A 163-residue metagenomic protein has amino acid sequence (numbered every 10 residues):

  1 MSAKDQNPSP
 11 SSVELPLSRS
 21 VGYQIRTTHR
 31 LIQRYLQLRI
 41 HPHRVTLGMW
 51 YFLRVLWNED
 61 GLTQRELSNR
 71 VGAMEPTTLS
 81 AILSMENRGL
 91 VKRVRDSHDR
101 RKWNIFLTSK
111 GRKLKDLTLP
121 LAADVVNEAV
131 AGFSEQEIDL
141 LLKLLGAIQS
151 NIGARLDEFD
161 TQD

Functional and structural regions predicted by a protein language model:
M1-V13, Q136-D163: C-terminal regulatory/oligomerization modules of transcriptional regulators
K4, L83-G146: Charged, amphipathic alpha-helical coiled-coil/dimerization segments
P10-R19, T108: A short, mixed-charge helix-start or loop-turn motif at secondary-structure junctions
P16, Y23-R26, R30-T77, R88 (+1 more regions): N-terminal helix-turn-helix DNA-binding core of bacterial DNA-binding proteins
S20, Q24, T77, F106 (+1 more regions): Alpha-helical initiation/capping and key positions within long helical/coiled-coil segments
T28, I32, V71, L114-G132 (+1 more regions): Alpha-helical linker/hinge and terminal dimerization helices associated with HTH transcriptional regulators
L38, P42, N58, S84 (+4 more regions): Conserved amphipathic alpha-helical interaction elements at protein-protein interfaces in regulatory, energy-coupling
